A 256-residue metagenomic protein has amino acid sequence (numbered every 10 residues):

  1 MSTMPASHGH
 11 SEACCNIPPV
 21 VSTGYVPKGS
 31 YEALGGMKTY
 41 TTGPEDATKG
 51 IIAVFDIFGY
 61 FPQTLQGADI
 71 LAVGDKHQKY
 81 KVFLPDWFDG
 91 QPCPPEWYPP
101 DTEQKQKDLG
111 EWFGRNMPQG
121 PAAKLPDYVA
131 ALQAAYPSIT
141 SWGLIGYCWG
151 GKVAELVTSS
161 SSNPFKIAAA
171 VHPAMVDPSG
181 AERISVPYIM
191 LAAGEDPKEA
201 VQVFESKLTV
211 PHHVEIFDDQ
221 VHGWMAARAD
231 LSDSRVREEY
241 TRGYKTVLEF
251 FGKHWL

Functional and structural regions predicted by a protein language model:
M1-L256: N-terminal cap/leader regions of alpha/beta-hydrolase-fold enzymes, predominantly small-molecule hydrolases
